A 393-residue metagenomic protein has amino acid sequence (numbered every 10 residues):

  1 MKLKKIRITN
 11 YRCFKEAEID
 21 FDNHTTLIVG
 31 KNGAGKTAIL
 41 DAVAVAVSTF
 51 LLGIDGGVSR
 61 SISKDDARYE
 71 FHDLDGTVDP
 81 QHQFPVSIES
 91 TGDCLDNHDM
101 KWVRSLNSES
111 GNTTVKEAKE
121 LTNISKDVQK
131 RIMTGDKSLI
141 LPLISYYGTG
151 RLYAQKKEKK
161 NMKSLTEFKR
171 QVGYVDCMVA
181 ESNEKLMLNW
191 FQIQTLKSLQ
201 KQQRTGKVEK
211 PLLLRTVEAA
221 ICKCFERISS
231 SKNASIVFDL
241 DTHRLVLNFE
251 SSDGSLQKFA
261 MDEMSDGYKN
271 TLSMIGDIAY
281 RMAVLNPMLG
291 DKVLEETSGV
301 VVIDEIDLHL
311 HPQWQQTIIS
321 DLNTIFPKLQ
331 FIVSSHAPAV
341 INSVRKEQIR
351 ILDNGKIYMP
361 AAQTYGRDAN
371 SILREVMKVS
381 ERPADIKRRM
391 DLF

Functional and structural regions predicted by a protein language model:
M1-M187, E226: P-loop NTPase switch/coupling surface
M1-V58, R244-A384: Switch/communication elements of ASCE P-loop NTPase nucleotide-binding domains
P80-E89, L240-R244, V344-K346: A short, compositionally biased
D93, G173-E296: Extended helical coiled-coil dimerization/tether regions that scaffold and oligomerize large DNA-maintenance assemblies
E120-I124, E209-V217, N270, W314 (+1 more regions): Soluble or luminal CAZymes and related metallo-dependent hydrolases
I144-G148, V237-D239, G299-E305: Extended hydrophobic secondary-structure segments that form protein cores and membrane-embedded regions
